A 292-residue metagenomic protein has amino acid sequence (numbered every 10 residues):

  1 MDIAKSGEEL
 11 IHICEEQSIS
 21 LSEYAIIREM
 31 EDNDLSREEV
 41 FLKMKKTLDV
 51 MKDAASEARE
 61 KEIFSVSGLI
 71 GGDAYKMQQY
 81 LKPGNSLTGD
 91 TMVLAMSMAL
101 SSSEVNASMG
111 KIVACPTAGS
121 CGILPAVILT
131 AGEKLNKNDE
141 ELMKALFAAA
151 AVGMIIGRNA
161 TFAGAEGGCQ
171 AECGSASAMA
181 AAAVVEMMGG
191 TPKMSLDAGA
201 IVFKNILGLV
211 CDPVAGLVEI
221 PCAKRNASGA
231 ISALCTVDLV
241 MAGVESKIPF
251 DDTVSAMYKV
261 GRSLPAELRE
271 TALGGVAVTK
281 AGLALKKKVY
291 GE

Functional and structural regions predicted by a protein language model:
M1-G110, K134, G243, F250-E292: Generic N-terminal targeting/processing segments that precede catalytic cores or assembly contacts
E38-V50, F64, D90, L94-S97 (+10 more regions): Conserved active-site and cofactor/substrate-binding residues in soluble primary-metabolism enzymes
L87, A114-C121, E133, K137-K144 (+1 more regions): Glycine- and small hydrophobic-enriched segments that form the cores of compact globular domains
G89-N106, E141-A160, K204-P213, I248-D251 (+2 more regions): Acidic-glycine-rich active-site phosphate/pyrophosphate-binding loop
M109-V127, A171-A176: Conserved phosphate/anionic-ligand binding catalytic regions in large, soluble enzymes, centered on
P125-N136, V184-G189: Alpha-helical support elements that line or immediately flank enzyme active sites and cofactor-binding pockets
F147-M179, A183, N205-S232: A structural-propensity feature for long, helix-poor, extended segments
E186-E292: Functionally critical mobile loop/hinge segments
